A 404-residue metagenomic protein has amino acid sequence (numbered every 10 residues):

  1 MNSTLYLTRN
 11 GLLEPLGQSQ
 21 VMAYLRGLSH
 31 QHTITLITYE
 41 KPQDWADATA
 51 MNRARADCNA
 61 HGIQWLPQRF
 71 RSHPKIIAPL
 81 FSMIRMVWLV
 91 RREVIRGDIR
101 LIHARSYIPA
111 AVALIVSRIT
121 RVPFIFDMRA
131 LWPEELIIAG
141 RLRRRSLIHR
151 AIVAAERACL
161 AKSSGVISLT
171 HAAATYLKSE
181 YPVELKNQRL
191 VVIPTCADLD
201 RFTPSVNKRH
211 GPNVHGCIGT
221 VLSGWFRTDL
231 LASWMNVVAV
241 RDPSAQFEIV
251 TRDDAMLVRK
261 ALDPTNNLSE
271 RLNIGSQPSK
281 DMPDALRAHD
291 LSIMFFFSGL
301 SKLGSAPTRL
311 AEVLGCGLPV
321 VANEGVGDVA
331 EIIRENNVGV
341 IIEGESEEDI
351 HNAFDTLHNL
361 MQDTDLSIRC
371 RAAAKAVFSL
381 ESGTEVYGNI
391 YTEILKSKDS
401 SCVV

Functional and structural regions predicted by a protein language model:
M1-D57, H61, L185, P194-T195 (+3 more regions): N-terminal subdomain of nucleotide-sugar transferases
L5-L7, V206-F226, L231-A239, E248: Conserved donor-binding/catalytic core segment of Leloir-type glycosyltransferases
P15, F226-D229, S276, K280-A285 (+2 more regions): Nucleotide-sugar-dependent
F70-A78, I125-R157, T175, K186: Acceptor-binding helix/loop patch of EC 2.4 sugar-transfer enzymes, predominantly nucleotide-sugar-dependent
W88-I95, A111, I115-I119, F126 (+2 more regions): Membrane-proximal helix-turn-helix segments that form the acceptor-binding/catalytic region of lipid-linked
A172, I193-C196: Carbohydrate-associated surface elements
T251-R252, V258-R287, L291: Nucleotide-activated donor-binding/catalytic signature segment of Leloir-type glycosyltransferases, i.e., the conserved
E345-D349, H358-E393: A charged, aromatic-enriched C-terminal amphipathic alpha-helix characteristic of glycosyltransferases across folds
